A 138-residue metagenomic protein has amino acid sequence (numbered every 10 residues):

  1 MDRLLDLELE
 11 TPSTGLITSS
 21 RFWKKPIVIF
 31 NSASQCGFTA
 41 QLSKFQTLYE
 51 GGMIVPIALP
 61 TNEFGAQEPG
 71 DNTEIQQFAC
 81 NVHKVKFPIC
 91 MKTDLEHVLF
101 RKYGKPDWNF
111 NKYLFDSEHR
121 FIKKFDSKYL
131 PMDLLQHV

Functional and structural regions predicted by a protein language model:
M1-R3: Eukaryotic N-terminal low-complexity, Ser/Thr- and Lys/Arg-rich leader segments that predominantly function as
D6-I27, T47-E50: A short beta-strand-turn-helix
F30-Q35, T61: Aromatic-flanked redox-active Cys/Sec active sites in thiol-based oxidoreductases, especially the WC-centered
F38-E96: Structural microenvironment flanking redox-active thiols in thiol-disulfide oxidoreductases
H97-V138: Thiol-/selenol-based redox modules, centered on thioredoxin-like and closely related oxidoreductase domains
